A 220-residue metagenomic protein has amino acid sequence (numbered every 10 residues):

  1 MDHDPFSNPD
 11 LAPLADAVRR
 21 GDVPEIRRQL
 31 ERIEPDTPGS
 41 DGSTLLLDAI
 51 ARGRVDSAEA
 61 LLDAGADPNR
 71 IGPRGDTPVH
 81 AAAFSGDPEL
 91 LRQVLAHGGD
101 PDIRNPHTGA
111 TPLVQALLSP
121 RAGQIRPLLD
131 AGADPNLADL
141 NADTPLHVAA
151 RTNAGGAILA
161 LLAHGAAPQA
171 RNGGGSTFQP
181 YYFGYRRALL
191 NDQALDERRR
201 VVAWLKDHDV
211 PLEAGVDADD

Functional and structural regions predicted by a protein language model:
M1-P13, A131, A163-Q169, G173-D220: Ankyrin-repeat-protein effector appendages
D2-L45: N-terminal segments that cap or nucleate solenoid repeat domains
D10, G42, G75, T108-G109 (+2 more regions): Start-of-repeat signature of ankyrin repeats
D16-G21, D48-R54, A81-D87, Q115-R121 (+2 more regions): Ankyrin repeat A-helix N-terminal signature
D22-L30, R54-L62, D87-L95, R121-L129 (+2 more regions): Ankyrin repeat structural motif
P35-D36, P68, P101, P135 (+2 more regions): Ankyrin-repeat inter-repeat connecting loop/turn
G39, G72, N105-P106, D139 (+1 more regions): Ankyrin repeat boundary/linker residues
N105-A110, V114-G123: Alpha-helical adaptor scaffolds
